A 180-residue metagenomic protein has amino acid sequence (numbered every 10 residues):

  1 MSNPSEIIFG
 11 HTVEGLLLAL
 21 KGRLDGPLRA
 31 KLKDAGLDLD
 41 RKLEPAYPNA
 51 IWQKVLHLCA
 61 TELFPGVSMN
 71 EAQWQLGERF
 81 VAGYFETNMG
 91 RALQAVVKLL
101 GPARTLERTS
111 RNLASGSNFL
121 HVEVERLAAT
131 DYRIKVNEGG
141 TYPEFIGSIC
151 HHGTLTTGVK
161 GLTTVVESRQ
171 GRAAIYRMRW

Functional and structural regions predicted by a protein language model:
M1-V67: N-terminal leader/assembly segments
S2-K21, A114-G147, T154-W180: Short terminal or interdomain "cap/linker" segment that borders an active site or interface and mediates
V13, R29, L39, F80 (+3 more regions): Polar low-complexity intrinsically disordered regions enriched in Ser/Thr and small residues
G36-L37, Y84-F85, C150: Short alpha-helix boundary/capping elements
K42-E144, V165-V166: Amphipathic interaction/junction segments at domain boundaries or subunit interfaces
